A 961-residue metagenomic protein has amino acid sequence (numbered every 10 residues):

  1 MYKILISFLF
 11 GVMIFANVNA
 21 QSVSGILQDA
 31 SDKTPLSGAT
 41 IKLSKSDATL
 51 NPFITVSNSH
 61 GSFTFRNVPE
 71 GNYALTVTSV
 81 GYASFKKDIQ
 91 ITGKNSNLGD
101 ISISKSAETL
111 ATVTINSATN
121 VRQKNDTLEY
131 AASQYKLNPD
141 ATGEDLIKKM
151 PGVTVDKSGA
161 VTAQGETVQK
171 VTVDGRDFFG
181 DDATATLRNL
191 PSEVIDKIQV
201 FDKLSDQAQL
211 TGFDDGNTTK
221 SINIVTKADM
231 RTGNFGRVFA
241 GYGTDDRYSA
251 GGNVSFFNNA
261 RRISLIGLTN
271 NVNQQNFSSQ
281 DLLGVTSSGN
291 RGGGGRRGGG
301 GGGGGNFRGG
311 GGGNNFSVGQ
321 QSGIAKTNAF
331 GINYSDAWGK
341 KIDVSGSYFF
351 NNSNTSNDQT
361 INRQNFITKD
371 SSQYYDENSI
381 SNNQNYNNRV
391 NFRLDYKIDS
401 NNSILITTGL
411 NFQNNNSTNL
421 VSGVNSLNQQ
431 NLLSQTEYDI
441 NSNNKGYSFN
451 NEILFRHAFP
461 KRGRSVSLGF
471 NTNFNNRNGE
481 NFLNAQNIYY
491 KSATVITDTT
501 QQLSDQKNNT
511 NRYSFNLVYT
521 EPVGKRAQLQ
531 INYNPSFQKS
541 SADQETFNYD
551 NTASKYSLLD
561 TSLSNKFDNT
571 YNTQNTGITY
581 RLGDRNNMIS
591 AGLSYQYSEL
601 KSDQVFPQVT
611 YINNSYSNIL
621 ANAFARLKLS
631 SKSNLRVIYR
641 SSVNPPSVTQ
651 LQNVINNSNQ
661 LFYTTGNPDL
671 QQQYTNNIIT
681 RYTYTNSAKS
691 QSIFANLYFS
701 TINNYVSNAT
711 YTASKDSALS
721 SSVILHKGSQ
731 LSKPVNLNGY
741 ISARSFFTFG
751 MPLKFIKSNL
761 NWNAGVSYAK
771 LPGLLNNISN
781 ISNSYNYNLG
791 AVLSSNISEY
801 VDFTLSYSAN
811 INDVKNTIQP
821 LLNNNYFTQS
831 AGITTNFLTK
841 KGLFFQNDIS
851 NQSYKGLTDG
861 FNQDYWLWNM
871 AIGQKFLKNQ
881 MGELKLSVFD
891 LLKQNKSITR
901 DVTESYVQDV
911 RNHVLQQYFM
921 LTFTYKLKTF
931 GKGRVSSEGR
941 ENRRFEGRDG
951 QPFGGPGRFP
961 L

Functional and structural regions predicted by a protein language model:
I26-L36: Structural motif
S46-S62: Short, acidic Ser/Thr/Gly-rich low-complexity loop/linker segments typical of extracellular and cell-surface proteins
D47-L50, N72, T76-D88: A short, solvent-exposed loop/turn motif at the edges and junctions of modular extracellular/periplasmic domains
H60-S62, T76, A83, Q90 (+20 more regions): Membrane-proximal, glycine/serine-rich, low-complexity loop/turn segments characteristic of large bacterial
T211-G212, F277-L282, N357-Q373, N382 (+15 more regions): Outer-membrane beta-barrel translocator domains and adjoining extracellular loop/strand segments of Gram-negative
T244, S322-I324, N382-Q384, N441-K445 (+10 more regions): Replace "Gram-negative outer membrane beta-barrel proteins" with "bacterial and organellar outer membrane beta-barrel
N378, R512-S514, L558-N565, T665 (+3 more regions): Outer membrane beta-barrel strand-and-loop segments of large Gram-negative receptors, especially TonB-dependent
Q528-S633, N812-D813, L822: Signature of Gram-negative outer-membrane beta-barrel scaffolds
